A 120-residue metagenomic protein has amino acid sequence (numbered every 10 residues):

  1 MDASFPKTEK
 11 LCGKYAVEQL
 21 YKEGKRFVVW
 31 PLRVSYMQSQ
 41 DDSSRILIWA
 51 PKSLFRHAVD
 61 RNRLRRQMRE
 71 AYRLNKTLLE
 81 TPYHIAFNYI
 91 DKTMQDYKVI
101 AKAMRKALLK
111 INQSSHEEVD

Functional and structural regions predicted by a protein language model:
M1-D120: Positively charged, solvent-exposed patches that mediate nucleic-acid binding
